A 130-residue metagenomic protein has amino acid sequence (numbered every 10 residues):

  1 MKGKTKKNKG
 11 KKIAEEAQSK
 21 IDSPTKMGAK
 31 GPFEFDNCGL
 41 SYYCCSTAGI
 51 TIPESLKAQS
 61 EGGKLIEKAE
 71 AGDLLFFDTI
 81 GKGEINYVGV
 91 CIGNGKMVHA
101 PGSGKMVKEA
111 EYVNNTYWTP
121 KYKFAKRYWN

Functional and structural regions predicted by a protein language model:
M1-K4, N8, I50, K57-A58 (+4 more regions): Aromatic- and glycine-rich peptidoglycan recognition patches
N8-I13, S41: Short, positionally conserved secondary-structure boundary motifs
S19-A71, T79: Catalytic cysteine-centered active-site loop
E70-D73, K123: Conserved acidic residues
A71-G72, N86-V88: Short, surface-exposed beta-edge/turn micro-motifs
